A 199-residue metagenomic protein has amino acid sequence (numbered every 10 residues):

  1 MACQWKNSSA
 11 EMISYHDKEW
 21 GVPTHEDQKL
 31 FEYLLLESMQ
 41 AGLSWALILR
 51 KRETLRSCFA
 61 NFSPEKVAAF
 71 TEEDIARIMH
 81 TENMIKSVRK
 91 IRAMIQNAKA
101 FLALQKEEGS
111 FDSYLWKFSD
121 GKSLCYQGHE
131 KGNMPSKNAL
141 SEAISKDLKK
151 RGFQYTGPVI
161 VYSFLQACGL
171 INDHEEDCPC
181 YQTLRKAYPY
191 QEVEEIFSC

Functional and structural regions predicted by a protein language model:
M1-C199: HhH-family (HhH-GPD) DNA N-glycosylase catalytic core used in base-excision repair
